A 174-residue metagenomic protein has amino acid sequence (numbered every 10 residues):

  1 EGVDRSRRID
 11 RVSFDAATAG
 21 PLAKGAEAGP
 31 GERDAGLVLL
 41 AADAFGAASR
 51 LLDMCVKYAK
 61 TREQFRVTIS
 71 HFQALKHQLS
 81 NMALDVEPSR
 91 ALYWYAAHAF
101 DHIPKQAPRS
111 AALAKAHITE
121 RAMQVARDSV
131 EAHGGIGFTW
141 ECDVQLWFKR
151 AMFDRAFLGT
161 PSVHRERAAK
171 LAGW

Functional and structural regions predicted by a protein language model:
E1-D53, K57: FAD-binding core of flavoproteins
A28, K115-D128: Short, hydrophobic/aliphatic alpha-helical segments
V56, K60-V67, A83-H117, V130-H133 (+1 more regions): C-terminal helix-coil-helix/basic helical segment that borders enzyme active sites and/or dimer interfaces and provides
H98, Q106, A122-F148: A glycine-biased, small/acidic residue-tolerant capping/turn segment at secondary-structure junctions
I136-W174: Glycine-rich phosphate/cofactor-binding loops in nucleotide/flavin-utilizing enzymes
